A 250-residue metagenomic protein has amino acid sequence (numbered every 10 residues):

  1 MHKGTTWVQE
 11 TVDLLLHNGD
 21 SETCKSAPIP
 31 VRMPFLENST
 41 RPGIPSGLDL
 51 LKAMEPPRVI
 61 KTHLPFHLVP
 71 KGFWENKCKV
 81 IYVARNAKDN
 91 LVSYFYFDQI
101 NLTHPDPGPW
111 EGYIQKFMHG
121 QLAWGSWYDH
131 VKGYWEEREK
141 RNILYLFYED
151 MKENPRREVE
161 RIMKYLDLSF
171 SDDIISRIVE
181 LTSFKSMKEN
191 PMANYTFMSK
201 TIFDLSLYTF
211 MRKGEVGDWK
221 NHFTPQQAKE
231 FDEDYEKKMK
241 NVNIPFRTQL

Functional and structural regions predicted by a protein language model:
M1-L146, M192-L250: PAPS-dependent sulfotransferase catalytic domain
T6-N18, L146-F170, I178, S186: PAPS/PAP-binding and catalytic site of the sulfotransferase fold
S176-N190, A228: C-terminal anion-handling pockets and recognition modules
